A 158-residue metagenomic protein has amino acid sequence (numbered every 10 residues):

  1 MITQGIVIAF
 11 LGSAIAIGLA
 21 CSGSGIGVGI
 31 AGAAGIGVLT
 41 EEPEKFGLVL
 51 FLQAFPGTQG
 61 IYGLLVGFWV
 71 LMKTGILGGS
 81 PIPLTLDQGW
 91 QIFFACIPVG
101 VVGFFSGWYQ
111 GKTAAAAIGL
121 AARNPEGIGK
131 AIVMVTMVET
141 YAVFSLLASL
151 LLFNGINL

Functional and structural regions predicted by a protein language model:
M1-L158: Hydrophobic, small-residue-rich transmembrane alpha-helices and their short perimembrane loops in multi-pass membrane
